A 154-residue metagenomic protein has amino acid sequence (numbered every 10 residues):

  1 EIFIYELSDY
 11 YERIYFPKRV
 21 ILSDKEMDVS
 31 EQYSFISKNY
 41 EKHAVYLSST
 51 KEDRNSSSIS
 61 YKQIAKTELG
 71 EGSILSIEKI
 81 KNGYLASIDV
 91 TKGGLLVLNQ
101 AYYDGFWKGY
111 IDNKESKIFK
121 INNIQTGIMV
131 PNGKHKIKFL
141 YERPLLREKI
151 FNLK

Functional and structural regions predicted by a protein language model:
E1-K154: Flexible, solvent-exposed extracytoplasmic
